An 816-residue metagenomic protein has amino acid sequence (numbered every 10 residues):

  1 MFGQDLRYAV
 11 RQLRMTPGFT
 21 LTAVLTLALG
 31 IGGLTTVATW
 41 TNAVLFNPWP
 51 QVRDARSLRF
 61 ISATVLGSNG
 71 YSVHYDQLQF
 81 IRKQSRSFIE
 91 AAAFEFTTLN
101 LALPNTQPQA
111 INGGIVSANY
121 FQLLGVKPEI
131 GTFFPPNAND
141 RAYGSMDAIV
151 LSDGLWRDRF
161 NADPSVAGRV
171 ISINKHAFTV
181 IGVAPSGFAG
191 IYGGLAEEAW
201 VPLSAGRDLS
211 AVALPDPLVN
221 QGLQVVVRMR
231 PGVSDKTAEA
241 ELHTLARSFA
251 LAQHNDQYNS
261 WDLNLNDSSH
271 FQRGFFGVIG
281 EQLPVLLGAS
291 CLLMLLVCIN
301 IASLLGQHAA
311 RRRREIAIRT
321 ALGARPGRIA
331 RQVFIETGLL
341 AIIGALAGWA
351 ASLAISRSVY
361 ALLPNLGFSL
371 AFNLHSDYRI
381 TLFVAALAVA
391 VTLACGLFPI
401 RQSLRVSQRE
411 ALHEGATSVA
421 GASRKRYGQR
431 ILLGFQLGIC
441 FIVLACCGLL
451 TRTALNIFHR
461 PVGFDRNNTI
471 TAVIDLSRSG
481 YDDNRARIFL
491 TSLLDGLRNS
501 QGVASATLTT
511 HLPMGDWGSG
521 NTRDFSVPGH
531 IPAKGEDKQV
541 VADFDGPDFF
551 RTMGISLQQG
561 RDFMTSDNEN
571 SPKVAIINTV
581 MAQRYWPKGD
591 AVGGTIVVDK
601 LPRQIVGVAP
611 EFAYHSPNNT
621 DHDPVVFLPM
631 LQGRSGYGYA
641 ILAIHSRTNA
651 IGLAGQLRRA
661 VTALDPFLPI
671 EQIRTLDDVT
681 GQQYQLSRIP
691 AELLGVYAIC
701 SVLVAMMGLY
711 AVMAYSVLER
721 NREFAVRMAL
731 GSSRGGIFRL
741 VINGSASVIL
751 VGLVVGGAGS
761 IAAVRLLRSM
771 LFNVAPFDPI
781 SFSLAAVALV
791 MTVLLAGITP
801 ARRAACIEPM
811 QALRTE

Functional and structural regions predicted by a protein language model:
M1-F19, P50-D54, T64-L66, Q107-P108 (+12 more regions): Membrane-helix entry/capping segments
M1-T20, P50, F271-F275, L304-R331 (+4 more regions): Alpha-helical transmembrane segments of integral membrane proteins
T16-V44, V297-I299, A341-A345, Q429-T453 (+3 more regions): Short, strongly hydrophobic transmembrane alpha-helices
T36-W40, A302, G338-A411, R452 (+1 more regions): Small-residue-rich transmembrane alpha-helices
T41, N47-T98, N220-Q224, I457 (+1 more regions): Membrane-proximal extracellular/periplasmic loop immediately following the first transmembrane helix
G114-N137, M146-P284, R357, C446 (+2 more regions): Mid-to-C-terminal secondary-structure elements that act as membrane-proximal/extracytoplasmic interface segments
G288-I316, I329, A390-I400, G448 (+2 more regions): A hydrophobic alpha-helix feature that marks transmembrane segments and, especially, their cytosolic C-terminal ends
V297-A341, V419, M707-S747, L753 (+1 more regions): Interfacial "coupling" helices/loops that link adjacent transmembrane helices in transporter permeases
